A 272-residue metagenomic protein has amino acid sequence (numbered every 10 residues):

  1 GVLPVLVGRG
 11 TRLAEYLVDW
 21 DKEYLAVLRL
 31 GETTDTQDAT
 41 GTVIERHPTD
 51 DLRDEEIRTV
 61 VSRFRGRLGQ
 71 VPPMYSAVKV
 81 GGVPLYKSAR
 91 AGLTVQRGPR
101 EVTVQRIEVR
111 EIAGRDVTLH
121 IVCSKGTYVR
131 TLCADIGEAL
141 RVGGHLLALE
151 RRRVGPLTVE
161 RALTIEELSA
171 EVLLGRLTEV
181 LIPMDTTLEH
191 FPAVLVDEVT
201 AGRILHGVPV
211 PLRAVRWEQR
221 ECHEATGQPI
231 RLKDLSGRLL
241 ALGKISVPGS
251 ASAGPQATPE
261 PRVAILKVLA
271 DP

Functional and structural regions predicted by a protein language model:
G1-R161, E167, A241-L242: RNA pseudouridine synthases
V2, E55, D116, A139-P272: Accessory RNA 3′-end/elbow-binding domains used by RNA modification enzymes
